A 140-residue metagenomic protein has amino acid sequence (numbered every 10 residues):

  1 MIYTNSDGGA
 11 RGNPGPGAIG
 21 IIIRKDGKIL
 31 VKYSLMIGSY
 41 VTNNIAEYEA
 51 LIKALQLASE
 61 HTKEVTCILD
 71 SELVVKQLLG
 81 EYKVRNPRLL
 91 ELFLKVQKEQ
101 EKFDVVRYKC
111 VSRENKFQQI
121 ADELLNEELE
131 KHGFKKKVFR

Functional and structural regions predicted by a protein language model:
M1-I45, Q56-K63: RNase H-like nuclease fold core
N5, G9-G15, I52-L124, L129 (+1 more regions): RNase H catalytic domain
E47, L51: Short, conserved alpha-helix that lines the donor NDP-sugar binding/gating region of sugar-transfer enzymes
G133-R140: Extended, charge-rich low-complexity interaction segments
